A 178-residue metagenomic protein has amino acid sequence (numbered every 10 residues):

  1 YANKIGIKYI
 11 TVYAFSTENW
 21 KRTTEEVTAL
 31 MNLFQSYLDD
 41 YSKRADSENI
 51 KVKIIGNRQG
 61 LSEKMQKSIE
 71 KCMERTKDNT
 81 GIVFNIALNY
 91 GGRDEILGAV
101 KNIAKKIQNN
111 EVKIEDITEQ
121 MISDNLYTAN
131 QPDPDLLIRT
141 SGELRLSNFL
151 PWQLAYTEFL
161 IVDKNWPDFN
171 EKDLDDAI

Functional and structural regions predicted by a protein language model:
Y1-I178: Flexible, compositionally biased loop and terminal segments
